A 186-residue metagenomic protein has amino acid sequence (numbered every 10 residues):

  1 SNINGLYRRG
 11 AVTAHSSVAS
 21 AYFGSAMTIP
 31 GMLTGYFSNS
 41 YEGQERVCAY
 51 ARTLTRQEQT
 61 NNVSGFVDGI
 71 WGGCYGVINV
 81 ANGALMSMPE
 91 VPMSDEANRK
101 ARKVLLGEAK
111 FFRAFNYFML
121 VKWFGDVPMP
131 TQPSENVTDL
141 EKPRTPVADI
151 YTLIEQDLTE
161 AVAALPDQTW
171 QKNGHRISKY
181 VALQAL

Functional and structural regions predicted by a protein language model:
S1-E108, F112-T152, Q168-H175: Short acidic-aromatic linear motifs embedded in glycine-rich loops, typified by GG[WY][YF]DAGD(H) and related
K110, L183-L186: TPR/Sel1-like alpha-solenoid repeat signature
G174-A182: Active-site loop and adjoining helix of the penicillin-binding protein/serine DD-peptidase-beta-lactamase fold
